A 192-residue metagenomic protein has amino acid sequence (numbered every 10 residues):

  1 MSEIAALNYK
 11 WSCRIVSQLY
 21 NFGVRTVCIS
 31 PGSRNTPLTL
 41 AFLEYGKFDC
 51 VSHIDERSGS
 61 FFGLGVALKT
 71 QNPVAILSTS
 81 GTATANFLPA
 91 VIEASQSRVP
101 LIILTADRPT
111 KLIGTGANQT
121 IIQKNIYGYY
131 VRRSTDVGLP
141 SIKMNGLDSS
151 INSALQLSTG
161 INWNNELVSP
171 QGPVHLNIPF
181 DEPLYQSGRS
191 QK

Functional and structural regions predicted by a protein language model:
M1-A83: Thiamine diphosphate
W11-S12, G59, F87, T120 (+1 more regions): Amphipathic coiled-coil/heptad-repeat helices and related helical stalk/stem segments that mediate oligomerization
T26, K69-S78, T84, Q96 (+1 more regions): Structural signature of the thiamine diphosphate
P31, S78, T105-A106, I178: Short beta-strand/turn micro-motifs composed of small residues that flank or help shape donor/cofactor-binding pockets
L38-A41, L64, F87-P89, I113-A117 (+1 more regions): Short acidic, glycine/serine/threonine-rich loops at helix termini
H53, L77, L104-A106, V137: Generic beta-sheet signal
T84-A85, V91-S134, S158, N165-P173: Hydrophobic or amphipathic alpha-helical targeting/insertion segments
